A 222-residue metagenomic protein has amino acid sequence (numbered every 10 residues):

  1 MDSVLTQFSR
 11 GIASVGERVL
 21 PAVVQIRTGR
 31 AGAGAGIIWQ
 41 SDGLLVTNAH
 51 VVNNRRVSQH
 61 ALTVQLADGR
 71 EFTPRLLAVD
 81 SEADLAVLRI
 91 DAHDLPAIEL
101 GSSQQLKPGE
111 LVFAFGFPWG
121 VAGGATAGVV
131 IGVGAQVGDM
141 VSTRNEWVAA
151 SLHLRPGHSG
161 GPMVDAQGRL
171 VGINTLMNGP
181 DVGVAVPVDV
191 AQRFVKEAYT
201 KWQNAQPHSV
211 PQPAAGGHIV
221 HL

Functional and structural regions predicted by a protein language model:
M1-I37, L85, K107, F194-L222: N-terminal activation segment of mature serine protease catalytic domains
T6-A13, V23-L44, R70-T73, E99 (+3 more regions): A conserved glycine-rich beta-strand in the N-terminal activation segment of trypsin-fold
F8, L20, Q40-A83, H93: Catalytic-histidine neighborhood of serine endopeptidases, predominantly the chymotrypsin-like S1/PA family
S14-V15, R55, R75-L77, D91-A122 (+2 more regions): Active-site substrate-binding loop(s) of clan PA
L20-A22, R89-E99, G124-W202, Q206-P211: Active-site region of chymotrypsin-like
I26, H60-D68, V112-G116: Short conserved beta-strand and strand-loop elements enriched in small hydrophobics with frequent Asp/Gly
G29, N48-H50, L111, F117-P118 (+1 more regions): Short, surface-exposed secondary-structure boundary micro-motifs
L44, A49, Q104, E110-L111 (+1 more regions): Structural motif
